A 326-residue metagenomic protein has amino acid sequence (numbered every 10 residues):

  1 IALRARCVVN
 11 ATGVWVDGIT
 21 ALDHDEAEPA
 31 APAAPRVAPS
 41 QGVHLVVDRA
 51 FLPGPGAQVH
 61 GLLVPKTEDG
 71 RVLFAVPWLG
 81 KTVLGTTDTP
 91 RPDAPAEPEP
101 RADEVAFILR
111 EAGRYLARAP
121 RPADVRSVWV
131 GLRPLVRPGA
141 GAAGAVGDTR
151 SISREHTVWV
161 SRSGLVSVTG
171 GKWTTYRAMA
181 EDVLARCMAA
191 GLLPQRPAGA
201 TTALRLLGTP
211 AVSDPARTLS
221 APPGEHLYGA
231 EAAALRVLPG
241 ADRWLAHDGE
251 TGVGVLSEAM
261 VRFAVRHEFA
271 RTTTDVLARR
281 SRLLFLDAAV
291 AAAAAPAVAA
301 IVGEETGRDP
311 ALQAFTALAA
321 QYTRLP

Functional and structural regions predicted by a protein language model:
I1, D69-R71, G164: Short acidic/polar mixed-charge low-complexity motifs
I1, V43, L73, H156-T157: Residue-level detector of beta-strand structural context in well-folded domains
I1-C7: Core beta-strand elements of the Rossmann-like FAD/NAD(P) dinucleotide-binding domain in flavoenzyme oxidoreductases
N10-T12, A38: Acidic, glycine-rich loop-and-beta core segments that form the ion-binding/anion-interacting portion of active sites
T12-G18, D25-A33, V47-A57, L63-T67 (+2 more regions): C-terminal accessory subdomains/tails of enzymes that are appended
A33-H44: Acyl-CoA/ACP chain-elongation machinery
S40-G42, E68-G70, S153: Short beta-strand-initiation
